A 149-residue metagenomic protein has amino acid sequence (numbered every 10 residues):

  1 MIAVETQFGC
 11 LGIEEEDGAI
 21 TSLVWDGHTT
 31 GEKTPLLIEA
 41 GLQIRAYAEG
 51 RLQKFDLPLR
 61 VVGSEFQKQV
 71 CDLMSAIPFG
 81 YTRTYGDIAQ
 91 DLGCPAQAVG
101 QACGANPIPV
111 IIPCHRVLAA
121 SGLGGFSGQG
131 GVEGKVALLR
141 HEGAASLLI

Functional and structural regions predicted by a protein language model:
M1-C94, H141-I149: Basic nucleic-acid-binding alpha-helical/helix-turn surface characteristic of O6-alkylguanine DNA
M74, C114-H115, L138: Structural signal for hydrophobic
G104: Residue-level detection of the helix-turn-helix DNA-binding "recognition helix"
V110-A119: Short Lys/Arg-enriched helix C-cap and helix-to-coil transition segments that create basic nucleic-acid-contact patches
S121-I149: …primarily DNA-binding HTH/wHTH and HhH modules…
